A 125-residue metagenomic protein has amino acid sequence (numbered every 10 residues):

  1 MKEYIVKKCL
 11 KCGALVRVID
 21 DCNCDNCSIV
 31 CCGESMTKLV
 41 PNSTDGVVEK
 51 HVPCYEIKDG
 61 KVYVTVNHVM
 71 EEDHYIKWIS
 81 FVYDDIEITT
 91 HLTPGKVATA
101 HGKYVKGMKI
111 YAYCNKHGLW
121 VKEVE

Functional and structural regions predicted by a protein language model:
Y4, N23-N26, K106-K109: Flanking scaffold residues of small Cys/His-coordinated metal-binding clusters
C9-C12, C31, C114: Short cysteine-rich clusters marking metal-coordination/redox-active sites
V16, S35-M36, G118: Cys/His-rich microdomains that often coordinate metals
C24-S35: Cysteine-rich micro-motifs
S35-E49: Short metal-binding segments enriched for Cys and/or His
V64-V66, V97-V105: Exposed aromatic-hydrophobic patches
I79, K106-H117: Short, aromatic- and glycine-rich surface loops/edge beta-strands on solvent-exposed regions
K116-E125: Edge beta-strands of extracellular beta-sandwich domains
